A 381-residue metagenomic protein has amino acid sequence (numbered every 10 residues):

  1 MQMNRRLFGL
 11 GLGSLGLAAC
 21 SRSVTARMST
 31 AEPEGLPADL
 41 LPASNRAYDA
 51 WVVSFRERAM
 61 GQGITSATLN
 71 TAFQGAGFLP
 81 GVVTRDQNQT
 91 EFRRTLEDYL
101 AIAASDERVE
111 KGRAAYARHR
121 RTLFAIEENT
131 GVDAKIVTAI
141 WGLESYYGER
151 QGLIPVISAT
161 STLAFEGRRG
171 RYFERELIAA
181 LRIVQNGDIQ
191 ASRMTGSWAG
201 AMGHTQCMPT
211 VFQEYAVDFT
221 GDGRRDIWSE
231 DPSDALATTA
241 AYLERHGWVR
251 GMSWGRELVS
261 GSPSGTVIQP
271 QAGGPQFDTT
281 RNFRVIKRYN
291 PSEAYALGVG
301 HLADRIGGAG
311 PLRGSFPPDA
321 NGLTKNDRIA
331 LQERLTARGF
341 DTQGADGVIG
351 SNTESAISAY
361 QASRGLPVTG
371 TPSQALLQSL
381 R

Functional and structural regions predicted by a protein language model:
M1-R27: N-terminal export signals
C20-L40: Bacterial Sec signal peptide processing site at the extreme N-terminus
G35-E57, Q62, A67-T71, G75-A76 (+4 more regions): Extracytoplasmic and endomembrane cell-envelope/extracellular-matrix remodeling and assembly machinery
D49-I64, S105-L143, L153-I154, T162-R171: Export/targeting segments at the very N-terminus of extracytoplasmic proteins
L69-F92, W141-S145, P155-I157, S260 (+1 more regions): Acidic helix-start/capping segments at beta-turn-to-alpha-helix junctions
Q74-R121, A125-I126: Signal peptide-directed extracytoplasmic domains
T84, R150-I154, M194-T195: Short, solvent-exposed loop/turn and secondary-structure capping segments
L323-R328, T336-L380: Short acidic, glycine/serine/threonine-rich helix-capping segments at coil-helix boundaries
